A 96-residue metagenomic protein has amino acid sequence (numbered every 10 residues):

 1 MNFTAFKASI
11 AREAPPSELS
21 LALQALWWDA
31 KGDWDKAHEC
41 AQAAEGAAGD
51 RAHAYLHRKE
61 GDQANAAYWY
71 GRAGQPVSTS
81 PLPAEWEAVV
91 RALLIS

Functional and structural regions predicted by a protein language model:
M1-E13, L26-E39, R91-A92: Repeat-mediated protein-protein interaction surfaces in helical alpha-solenoids
R12, A54-Q63, T79-S96: TPR/TPR-like alpha-solenoid helical repeat scaffolds
P15-L21, E45-D50: Generic helix N-cap/helix-start motif at coil->alpha-helix transitions
Q24, R51-A54: Structural register within alpha-helical repeat arrays
E45-A47, K59-S80: TPR/TPR-like (Sel1-like) alpha-helical repeat modules
